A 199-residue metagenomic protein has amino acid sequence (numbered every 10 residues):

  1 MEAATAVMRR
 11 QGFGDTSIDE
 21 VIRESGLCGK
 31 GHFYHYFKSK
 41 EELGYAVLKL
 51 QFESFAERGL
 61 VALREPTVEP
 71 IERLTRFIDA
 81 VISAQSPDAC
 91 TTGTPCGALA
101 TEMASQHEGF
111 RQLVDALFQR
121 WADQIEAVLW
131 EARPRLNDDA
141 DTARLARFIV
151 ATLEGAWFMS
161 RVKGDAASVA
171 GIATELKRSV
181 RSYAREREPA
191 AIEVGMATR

Functional and structural regions predicted by a protein language model:
M1-E2, G14-D15, Y36-R64, T75 (+3 more regions): An amphipathic alpha-helix adjacent to DNA-recognition modules
A3-M8, V81, L153: Short hydrophobic clusters on alpha-helical segments that form packing/core surfaces in small helical domains
V7-E42, A46: Helix-turn-helix
F37, A98-Q106: Short helix-capping/turn signature of helix-turn-helix
A46, L60-T92, D138, T142-I149: Hydrophobic alpha-helical connector segments
E53-L60, E72-D79, C90-T91, E108-R133 (+2 more regions): Amphipathic alpha-helical packing segments from all-alpha helical-bundle domains
A84-P87, V150-A167, S179-P189: Amphipathic C-terminal alpha-helical segment
G97, D139-M159, E175-S179: Hydrophobic alpha-helical segments that form the core of small-molecule binding pockets and/or dimer interfaces
